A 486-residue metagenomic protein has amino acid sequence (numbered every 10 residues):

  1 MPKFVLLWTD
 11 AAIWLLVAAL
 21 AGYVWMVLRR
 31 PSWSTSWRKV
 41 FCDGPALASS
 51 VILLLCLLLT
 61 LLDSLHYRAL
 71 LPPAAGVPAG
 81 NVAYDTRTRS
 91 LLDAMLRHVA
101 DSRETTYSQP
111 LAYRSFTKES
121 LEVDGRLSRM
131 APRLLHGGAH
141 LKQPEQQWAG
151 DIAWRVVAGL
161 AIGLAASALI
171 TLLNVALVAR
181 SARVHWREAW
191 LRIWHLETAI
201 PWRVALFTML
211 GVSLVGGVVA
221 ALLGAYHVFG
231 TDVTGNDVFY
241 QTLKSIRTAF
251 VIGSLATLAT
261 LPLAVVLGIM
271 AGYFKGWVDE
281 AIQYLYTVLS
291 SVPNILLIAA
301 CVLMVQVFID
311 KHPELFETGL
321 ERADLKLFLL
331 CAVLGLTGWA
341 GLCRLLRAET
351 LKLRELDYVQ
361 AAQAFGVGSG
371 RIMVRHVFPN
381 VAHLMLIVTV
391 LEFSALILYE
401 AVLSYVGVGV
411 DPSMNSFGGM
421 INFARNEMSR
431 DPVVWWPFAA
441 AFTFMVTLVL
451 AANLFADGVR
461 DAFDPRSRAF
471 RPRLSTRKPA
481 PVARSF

Functional and structural regions predicted by a protein language model:
M1-A256, T260, G409, S413 (+4 more regions): Gly/Trp-centered helix-boundary motif
T35, P45, T171-N174, V184 (+2 more regions): Alpha-helical transmembrane segments of integral membrane proteins, especially multi-pass inner/plasma-membrane
